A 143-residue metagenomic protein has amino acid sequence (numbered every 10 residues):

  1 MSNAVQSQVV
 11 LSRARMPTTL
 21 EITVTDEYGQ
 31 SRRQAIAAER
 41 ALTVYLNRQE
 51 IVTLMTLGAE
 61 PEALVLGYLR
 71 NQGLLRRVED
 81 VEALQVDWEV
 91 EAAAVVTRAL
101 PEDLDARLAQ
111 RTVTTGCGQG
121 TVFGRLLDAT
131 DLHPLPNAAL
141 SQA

Functional and structural regions predicted by a protein language model:
S2-A143: Intrinsically disordered, low-complexity regions enriched in acidic/Ser/Thr/Pro/Gln residues
